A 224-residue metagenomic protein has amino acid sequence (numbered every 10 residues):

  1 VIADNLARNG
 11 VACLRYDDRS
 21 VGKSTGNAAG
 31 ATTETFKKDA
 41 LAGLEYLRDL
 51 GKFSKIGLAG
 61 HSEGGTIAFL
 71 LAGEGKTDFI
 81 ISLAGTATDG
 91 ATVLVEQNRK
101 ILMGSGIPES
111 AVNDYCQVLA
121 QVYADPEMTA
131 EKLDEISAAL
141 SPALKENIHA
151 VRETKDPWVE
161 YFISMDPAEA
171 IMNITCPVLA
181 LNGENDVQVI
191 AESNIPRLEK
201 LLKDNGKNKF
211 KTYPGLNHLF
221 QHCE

Functional and structural regions predicted by a protein language model:
A3-K23: Conserved alpha/beta-hydrolase
G30-L50: Alpha/beta-hydrolase active-site loop
G51-S62: Alpha/beta-hydrolase fold nucleophile elbow
G60-L70: Glycine-rich nucleophile elbow surrounding the catalytic serine of serine-hydrolase chemistry
L83-N173: Accessory cap/linker subdomain of secreted extracellular hydrolases
I174, A180-N182: Short beta-strand/loop motif that positions the catalytic acidic residue of the alpha/beta-hydrolase fold
V187-S193: Conserved alpha/beta-hydrolase "acid-adjacent" motif
L202-E224: Catalytic histidine neighborhood in serine/cysteine hydrolases with alpha/beta-hydrolase-type architecture
